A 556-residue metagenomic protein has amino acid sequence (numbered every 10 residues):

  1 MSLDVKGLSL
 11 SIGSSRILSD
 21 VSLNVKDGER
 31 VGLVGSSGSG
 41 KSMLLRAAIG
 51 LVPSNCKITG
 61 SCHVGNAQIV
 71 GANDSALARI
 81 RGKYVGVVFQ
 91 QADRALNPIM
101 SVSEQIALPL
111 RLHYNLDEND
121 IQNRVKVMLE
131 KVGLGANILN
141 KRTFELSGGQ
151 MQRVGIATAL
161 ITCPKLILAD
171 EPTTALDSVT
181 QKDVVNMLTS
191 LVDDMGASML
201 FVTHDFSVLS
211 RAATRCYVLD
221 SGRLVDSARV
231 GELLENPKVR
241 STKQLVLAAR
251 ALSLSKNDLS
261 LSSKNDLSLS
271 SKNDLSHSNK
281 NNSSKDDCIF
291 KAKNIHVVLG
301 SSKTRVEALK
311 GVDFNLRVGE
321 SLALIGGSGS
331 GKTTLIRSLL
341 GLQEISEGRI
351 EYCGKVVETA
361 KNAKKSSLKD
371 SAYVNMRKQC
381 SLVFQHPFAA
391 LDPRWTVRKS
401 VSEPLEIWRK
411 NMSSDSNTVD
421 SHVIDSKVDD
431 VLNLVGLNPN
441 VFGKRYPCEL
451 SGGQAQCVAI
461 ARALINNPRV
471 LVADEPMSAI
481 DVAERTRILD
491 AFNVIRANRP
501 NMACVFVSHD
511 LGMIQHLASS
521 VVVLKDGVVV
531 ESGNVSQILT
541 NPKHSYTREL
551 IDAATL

Functional and structural regions predicted by a protein language model:
I49, L340: Helix-to-loop junction immediately C-terminal to a conserved catalytic motif
K57-I69, G348-N362, M376: Conserved ABC transporter NBD signature motif
I69-G86, E104, L112, L233-P237 (+6 more regions): ABC ATPase NBD coupling module
D120-N137, H422-V441, D552: Conserved ABC ATPase "signature" region
R142-L146, Q150, Y446-L450, Q454: Conserved ABC ATPase signature
L209-R211, I514-H516: A short, surface-exposed alpha-helical micro-motif characterized by mixed small hydrophobic and charged/polar residues
L224-A228, V529-G533: ABC ATPase "signature
